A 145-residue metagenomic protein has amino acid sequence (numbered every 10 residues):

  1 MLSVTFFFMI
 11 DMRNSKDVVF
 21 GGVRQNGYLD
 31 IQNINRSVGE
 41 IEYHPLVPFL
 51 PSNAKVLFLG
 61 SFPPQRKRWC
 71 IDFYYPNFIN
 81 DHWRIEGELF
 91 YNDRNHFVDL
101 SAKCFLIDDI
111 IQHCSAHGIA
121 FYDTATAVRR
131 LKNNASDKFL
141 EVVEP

Functional and structural regions predicted by a protein language model:
V4, D11, D17-V18: Acidic, Ala/Val/Gly-enriched low-complexity intrinsically disordered segments
M9-M12, N26: Extreme N-termini of proteins with methionine-enriched Sec-type signal peptides or N-terminal signal-anchor
V18-G22, G27-P145: A polyanion-binding, active-site-adjacent surface
